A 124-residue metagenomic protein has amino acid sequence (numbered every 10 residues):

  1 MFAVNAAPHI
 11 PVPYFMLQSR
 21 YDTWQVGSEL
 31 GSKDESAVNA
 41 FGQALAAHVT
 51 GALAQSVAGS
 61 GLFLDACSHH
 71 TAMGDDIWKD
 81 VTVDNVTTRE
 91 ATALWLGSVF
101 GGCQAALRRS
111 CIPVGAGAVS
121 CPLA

Functional and structural regions predicted by a protein language model:
M1-A124: C-terminal His-loop and adjacent cap/lid subdomain of alpha/beta-hydrolase
